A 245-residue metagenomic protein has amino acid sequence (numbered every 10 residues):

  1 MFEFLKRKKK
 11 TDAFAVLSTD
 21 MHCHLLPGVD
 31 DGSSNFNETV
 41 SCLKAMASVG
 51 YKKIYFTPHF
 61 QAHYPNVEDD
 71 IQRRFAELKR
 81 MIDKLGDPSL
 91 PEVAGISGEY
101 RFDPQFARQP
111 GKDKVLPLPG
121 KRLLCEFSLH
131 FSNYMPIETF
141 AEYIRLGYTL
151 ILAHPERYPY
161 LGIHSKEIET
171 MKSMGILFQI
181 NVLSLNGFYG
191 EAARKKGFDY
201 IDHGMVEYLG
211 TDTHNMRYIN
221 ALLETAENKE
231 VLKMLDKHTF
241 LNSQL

Functional and structural regions predicted by a protein language model:
M1-L90: An N-terminally biased module of ancient metal coordination in phosphate/nucleic-acid-related enzymes
F4, K8, L223-L245: Mid-to-C-terminal alpha-helical segments outside catalytic/metal-binding sites
R7, P65-G175: Extended substrate/RNA-proximal surfaces in nucleic-acid metabolism proteins
T19-C23, I54-F56, E92-G98, L123-C125 (+3 more regions): Hydrophobic faces of well-ordered beta-strands that scaffold small-molecule active sites in alpha/beta enzyme cores
H24-L26, H59-F60, S97-R101, S128-H130 (+3 more regions): Active-site beta-loop-alpha junctions enriched in small/polar residues
F36-L43, F106-R108, Y134-I137, K196: Short, acidic/polar
A47, I144, I201-D202: Non-catalytic positions within long, well-ordered alpha-helices that form the structural scaffold/packing of enzyme
V206-A221: Short acidic/histidine-rich active-site segments
